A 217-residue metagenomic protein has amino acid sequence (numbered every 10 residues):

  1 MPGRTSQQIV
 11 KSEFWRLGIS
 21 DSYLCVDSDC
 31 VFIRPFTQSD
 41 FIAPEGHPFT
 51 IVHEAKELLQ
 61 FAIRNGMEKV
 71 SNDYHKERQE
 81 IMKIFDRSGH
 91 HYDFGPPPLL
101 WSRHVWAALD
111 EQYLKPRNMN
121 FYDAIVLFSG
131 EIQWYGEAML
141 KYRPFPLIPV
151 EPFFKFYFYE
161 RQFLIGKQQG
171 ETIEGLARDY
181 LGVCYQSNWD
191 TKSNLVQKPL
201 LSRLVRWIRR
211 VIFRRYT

Functional and structural regions predicted by a protein language model:
M1-L17: Active-site-proximal specificity loops/subdomain of glycosyltransferases
S6, V26-S28, V150: Short His-Asn-centered micro-motif
Y23: Short aromatic/hydrophobic "clamp" motif used to bind/position activated sugar donors
D29-I33, T37-S39, A55-E57, L140-Y142 (+2 more regions): Short, solvent-exposed loop/turn segments at secondary-structure junctions
V31-M67: Conserved donor-nucleotide/metal-binding helix-loop-beta segment in metal-dependent transferases, i.e., the alpha-helix
Q79-E171: Catalytic core and acceptor-binding pocket of nucleotide-sugar-dependent glycosyltransferases
E80, D86-S88, R178-T217: Membrane-proximal basic amphipathic "stem/tether" segments
